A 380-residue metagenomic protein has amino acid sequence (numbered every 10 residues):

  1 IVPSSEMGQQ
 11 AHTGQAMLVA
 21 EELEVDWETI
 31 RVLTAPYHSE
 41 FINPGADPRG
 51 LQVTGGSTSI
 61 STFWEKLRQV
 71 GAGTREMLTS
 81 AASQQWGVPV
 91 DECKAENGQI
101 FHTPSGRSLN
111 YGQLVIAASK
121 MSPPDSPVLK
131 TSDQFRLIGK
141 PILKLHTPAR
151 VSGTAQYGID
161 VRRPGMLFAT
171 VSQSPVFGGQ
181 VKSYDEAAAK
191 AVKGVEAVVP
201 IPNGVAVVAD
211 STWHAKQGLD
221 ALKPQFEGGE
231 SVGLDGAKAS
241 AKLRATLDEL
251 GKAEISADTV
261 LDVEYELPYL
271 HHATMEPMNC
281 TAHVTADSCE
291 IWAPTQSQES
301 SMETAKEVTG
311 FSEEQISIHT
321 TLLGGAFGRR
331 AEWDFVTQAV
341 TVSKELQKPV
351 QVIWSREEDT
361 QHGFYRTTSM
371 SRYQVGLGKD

Functional and structural regions predicted by a protein language model:
I1-D380: Structural alpha/beta core scaffold segments of enzyme domains
